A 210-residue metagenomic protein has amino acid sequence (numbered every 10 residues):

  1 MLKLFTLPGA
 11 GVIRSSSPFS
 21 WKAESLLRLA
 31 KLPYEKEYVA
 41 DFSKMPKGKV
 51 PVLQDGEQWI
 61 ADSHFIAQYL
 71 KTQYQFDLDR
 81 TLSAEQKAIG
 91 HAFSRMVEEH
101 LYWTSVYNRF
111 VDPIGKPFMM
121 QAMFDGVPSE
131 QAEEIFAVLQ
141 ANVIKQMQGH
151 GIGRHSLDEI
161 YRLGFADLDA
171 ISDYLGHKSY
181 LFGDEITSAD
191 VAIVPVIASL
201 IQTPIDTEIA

Functional and structural regions predicted by a protein language model:
M1-E133: GST-like domain detector, emphasizing the conserved glutathione-binding G-site in the N-terminal thioredoxin-like
W103-A210: GST-like fold's C-terminal all-alpha helical module
